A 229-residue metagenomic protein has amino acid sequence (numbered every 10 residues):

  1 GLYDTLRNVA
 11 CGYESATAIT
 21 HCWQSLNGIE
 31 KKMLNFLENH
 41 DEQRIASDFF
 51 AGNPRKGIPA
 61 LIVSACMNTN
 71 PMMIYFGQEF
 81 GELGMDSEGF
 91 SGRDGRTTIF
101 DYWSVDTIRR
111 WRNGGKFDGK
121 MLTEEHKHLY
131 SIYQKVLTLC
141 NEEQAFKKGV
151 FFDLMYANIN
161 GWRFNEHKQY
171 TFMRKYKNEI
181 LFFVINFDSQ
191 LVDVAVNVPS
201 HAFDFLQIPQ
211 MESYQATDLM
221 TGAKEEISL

Functional and structural regions predicted by a protein language model:
G1-C11, L83-G92: Substrate-binding cleft/loops of secretory-pathway carbohydrate-active enzymes
D4-S25: Core domains of carbohydrate- and sulfate-ester-processing enzymes
T17-T20, N27-N39, R44-Y214, T221-G222: Loop/helix patches that line or flank the sugar-binding groove of alpha-linked glycan CAZymes
S228-L229: C-terminal beta-strand-rich structural cap/linker in extracellular carbohydrate-active enzymes
